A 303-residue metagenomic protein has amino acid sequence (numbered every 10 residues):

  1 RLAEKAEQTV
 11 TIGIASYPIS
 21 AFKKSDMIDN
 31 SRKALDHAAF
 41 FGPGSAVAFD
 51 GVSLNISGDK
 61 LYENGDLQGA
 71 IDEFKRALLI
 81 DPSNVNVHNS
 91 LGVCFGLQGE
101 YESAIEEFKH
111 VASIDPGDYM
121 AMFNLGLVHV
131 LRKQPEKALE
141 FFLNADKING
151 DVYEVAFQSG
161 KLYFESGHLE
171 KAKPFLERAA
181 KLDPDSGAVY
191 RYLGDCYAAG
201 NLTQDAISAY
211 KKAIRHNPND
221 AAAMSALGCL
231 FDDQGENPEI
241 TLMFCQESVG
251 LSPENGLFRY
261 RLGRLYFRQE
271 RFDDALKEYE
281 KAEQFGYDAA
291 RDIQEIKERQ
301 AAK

Functional and structural regions predicted by a protein language model:
E4-R32, S45, F49: A short glycine-enriched loop-to-beta-strand structural element that forms part of the catalytic core of nucleotide
G51, V85-N86, Y119-M120, Y153-E154 (+4 more regions): Helix-start (N-cap) detector for alpha-helical repeat units in TPR-like alpha-solenoids, especially tetratricopeptide
D59, V93, L127, K161 (+4 more regions): Residue-level recognition of tetratricopeptide repeat
Y62, N89, G96, F123 (+7 more regions): Position-specific recognition of the canonical hydrophobic site in helix A of tetratricopeptide repeat
G65-G69, G99-H110, R132-N144, S166-R178 (+4 more regions): Structural signature of tandem alpha-helical TPR/SEL1-like repeats, specifically the intra-repeat loop/turn
I80, I114, I148, L182 (+3 more regions): Structural marker of alpha-solenoid helical repeat scaffolds
S90, N124, Q158, Y192 (+3 more regions): Canonical tetratricopeptide repeat
S252, R259-K303: Terminal, low-structured helical/coil segments at or just beyond the last alpha-helical repeat
